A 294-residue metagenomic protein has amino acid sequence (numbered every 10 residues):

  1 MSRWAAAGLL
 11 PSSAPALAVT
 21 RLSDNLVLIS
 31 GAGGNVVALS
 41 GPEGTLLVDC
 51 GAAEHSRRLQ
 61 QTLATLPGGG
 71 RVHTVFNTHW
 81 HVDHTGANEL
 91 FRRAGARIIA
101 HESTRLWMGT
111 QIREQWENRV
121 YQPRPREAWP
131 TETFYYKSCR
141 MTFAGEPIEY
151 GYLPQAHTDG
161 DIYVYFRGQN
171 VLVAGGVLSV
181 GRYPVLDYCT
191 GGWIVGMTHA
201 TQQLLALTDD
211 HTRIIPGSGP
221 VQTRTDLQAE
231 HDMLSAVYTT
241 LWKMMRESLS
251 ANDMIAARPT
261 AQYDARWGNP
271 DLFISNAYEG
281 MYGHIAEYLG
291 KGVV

Functional and structural regions predicted by a protein language model:
M1-A16: N-terminal export signals
G8-L10, A206-H211, P220-V294: Accessory terminal helices/loops
V19, P42-E43, E54-I99: Active-site metal-binding motif and surrounding structural segment of the metallo-beta-lactamase
T20-P67, V164-F166, N170-G176: Conserved beta-strand hairpin/beta-sheet module of binuclear metal-dependent hydrolase folds, prominently
R21, T104-L153, T158-D159, R167-G168 (+2 more regions): Metallo-beta-lactamase
N25, L39, D49, H79 (+9 more regions): Divalent metal-coordination and catalytic microenvironments
G33-V36, T45, A52-H55, W80-T85 (+8 more regions): Solvent-exposed loop/turn segments at secondary-structure junctions within structured extracellular/periplasmic domains
G44-T45, A52-E54, R140, P147 (+1 more regions): Metallo-beta-lactamase
